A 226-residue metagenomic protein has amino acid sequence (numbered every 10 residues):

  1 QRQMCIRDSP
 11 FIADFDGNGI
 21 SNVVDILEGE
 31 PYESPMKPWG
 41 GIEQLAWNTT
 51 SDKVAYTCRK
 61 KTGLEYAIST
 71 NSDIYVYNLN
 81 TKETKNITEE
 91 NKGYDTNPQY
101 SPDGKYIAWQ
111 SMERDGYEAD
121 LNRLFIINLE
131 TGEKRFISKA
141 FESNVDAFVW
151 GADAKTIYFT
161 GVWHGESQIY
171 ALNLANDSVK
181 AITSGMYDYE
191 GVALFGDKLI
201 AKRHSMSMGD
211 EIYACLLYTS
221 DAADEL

Functional and structural regions predicted by a protein language model:
Q1-Q3, R7-S9, E28-I42, T57-D73 (+6 more regions): A flexible loop/linker signature enriched in serine peptidases of the S9 family
R2-D8, Y218-L226: Conserved small/polar residues in nucleotide/adenosyl-binding loops
F11-F15, N71-L79, R123-L129, A214-C215: Beta-propeller blade signature
F15-N18, L79-K82, L129-G132, N173-D177: Short loop/turn segments that connect beta-strands within beta-propeller blades
T49-T50, P102-D103, A152-D153, L194-G196: Residue-level detector of Asp-centered blade-edge/turn motifs that repeat once per structural unit in beta-propeller
D188-S220: Serine-hydrolase catalytic core recognition
